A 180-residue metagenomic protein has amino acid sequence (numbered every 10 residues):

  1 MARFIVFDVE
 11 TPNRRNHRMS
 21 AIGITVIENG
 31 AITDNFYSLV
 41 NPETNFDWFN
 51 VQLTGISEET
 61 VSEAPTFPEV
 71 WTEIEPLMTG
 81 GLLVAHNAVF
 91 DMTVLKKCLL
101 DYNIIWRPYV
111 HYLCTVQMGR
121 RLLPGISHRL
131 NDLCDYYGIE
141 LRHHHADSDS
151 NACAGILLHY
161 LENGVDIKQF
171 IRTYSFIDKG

Functional and structural regions predicted by a protein language model:
M1-H111, P124-H144: Conserved non-catalytic scaffold segment of RNase H-like nuclease domains
A2, I156-G180: Acidic two-metal-ion nuclease catalytic site recognized across multiple nuclease folds, prominently DnaQ/RNase D-T
T11-N13, Q117, A152: Short, glycine/acidic-enriched loop or turn micro-motifs at the edges of active sites
L95, M118, C153-L157: Buried hydrophobic packing segments
H111-C114, F170-R172: Beta-strand segments within the central parallel beta-sheet cores of soluble alpha/beta enzyme folds
L113-L123: Catalytic subdomain that performs nucleotidyl-dependent activation
H145-H159: Acidic, divalent-metal-coordinating active-site segment for phosphoryl/phosphodiester hydrolysis, typified by short
